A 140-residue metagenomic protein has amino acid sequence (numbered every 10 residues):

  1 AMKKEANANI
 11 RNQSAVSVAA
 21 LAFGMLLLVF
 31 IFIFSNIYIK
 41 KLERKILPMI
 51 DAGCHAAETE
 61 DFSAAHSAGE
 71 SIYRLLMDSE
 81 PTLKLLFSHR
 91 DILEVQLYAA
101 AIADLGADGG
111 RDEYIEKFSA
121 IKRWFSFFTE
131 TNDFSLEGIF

Functional and structural regions predicted by a protein language model:
K3-P48, A52-H55, G69-D78, L83-F140: C-terminal-biased regions
A57-T59: Short, surface-exposed binding/anchoring microloops in extracellular/periplasmic proteins
F62-S63, R111: TPR-repeat structural position
